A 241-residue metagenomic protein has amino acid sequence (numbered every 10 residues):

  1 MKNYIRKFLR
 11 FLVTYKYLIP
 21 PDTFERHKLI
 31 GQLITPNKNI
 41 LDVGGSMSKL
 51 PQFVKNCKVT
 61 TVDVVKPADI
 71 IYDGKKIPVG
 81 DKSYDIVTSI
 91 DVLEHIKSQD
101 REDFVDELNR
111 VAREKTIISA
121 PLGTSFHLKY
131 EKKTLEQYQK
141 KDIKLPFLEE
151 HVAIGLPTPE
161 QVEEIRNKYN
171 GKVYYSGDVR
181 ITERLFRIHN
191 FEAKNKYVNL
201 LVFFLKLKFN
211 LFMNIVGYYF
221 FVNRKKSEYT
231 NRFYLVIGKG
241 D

Functional and structural regions predicted by a protein language model:
M1-D81, E102-V105, T134, E149 (+1 more regions): Conserved N-terminal segment of class I S-adenosyl-L-methionine
V87-T88: Hydrophobic beta-strand segment of the Class I
D91, H95: Histidine-centered divalent metal-coordination motifs
S98-D241: S-adenosyl-L-methionine-dependent methyltransferase catalytic module, highlighting the catalytic core
